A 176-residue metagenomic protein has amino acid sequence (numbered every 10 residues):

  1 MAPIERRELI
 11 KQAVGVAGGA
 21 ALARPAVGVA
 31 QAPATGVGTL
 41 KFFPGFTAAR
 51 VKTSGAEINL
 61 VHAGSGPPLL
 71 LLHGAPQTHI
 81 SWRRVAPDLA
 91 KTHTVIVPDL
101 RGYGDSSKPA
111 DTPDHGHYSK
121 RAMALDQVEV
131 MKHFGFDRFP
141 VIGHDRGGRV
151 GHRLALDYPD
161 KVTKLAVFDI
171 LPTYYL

Functional and structural regions predicted by a protein language model:
M1-A17: N-terminal secretory signal peptides and thylakoid transit peptides that target proteins across membranes
E8, F46, S81-R84, A122-E129: Alpha-helical elements of Rossmann-like donor-binding domains used by nucleotide-donor carbohydrate transfer enzymes
R24-T53: C-terminal segment of N-terminal export signals and the immediately downstream linker at the start of the mature
G45, E57, T92-H93, R138 (+1 more regions): A generic structural signal for alpha->beta connector loops
S54, A63, L100-G143, P172: Active-site loop/oxyanion-hole signature of alpha/beta-hydrolase fold enzymes
H62-K108: Conserved HGGG/HGGXW glycine-rich cap/lid loop of the alpha/beta-hydrolase fold
D137-L176: Conserved hydrolase catalytic core segment
